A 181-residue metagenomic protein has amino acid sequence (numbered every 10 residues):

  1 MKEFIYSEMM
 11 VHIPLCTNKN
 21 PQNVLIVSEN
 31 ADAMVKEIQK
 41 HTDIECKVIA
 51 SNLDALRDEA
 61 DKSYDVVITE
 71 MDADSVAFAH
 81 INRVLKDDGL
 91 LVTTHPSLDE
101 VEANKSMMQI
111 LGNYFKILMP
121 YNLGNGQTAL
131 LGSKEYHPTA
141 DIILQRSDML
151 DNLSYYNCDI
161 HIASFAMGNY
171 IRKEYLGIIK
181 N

Functional and structural regions predicted by a protein language model:
M1-T42, A55: Class I S-adenosylmethionine
V24, D65-V67, L91: Receiver (REC) domain switch-region micro-motif
C46-R57: A short, well-structured beta->alpha microelement
L56-V67: A short acidic, Gly/Pro-enriched loop at the edge of an enzyme's catalytic core that lines a small-molecule cofactor
S75-L90, M108, G112: A short glycine-rich, Lys/Arg-flanked "PGG" loop and its adjoining helix->strand segment in the class I
A103-G124, G132: Conserved Class I S-adenosyl-L-methionine
Q127-N181: SAM/dcSAM-binding transferase cores
